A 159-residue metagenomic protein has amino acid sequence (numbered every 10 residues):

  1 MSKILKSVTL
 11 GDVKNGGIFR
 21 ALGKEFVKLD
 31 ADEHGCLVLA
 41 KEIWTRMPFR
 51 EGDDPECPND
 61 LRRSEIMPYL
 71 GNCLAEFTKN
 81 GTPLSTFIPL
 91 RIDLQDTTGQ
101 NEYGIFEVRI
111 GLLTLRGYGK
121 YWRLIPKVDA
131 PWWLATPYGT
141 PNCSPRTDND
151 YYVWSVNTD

Functional and structural regions predicted by a protein language model:
S2-D159: Collagenous Gly-X-Y triple-helix signature in extracellular proteins
